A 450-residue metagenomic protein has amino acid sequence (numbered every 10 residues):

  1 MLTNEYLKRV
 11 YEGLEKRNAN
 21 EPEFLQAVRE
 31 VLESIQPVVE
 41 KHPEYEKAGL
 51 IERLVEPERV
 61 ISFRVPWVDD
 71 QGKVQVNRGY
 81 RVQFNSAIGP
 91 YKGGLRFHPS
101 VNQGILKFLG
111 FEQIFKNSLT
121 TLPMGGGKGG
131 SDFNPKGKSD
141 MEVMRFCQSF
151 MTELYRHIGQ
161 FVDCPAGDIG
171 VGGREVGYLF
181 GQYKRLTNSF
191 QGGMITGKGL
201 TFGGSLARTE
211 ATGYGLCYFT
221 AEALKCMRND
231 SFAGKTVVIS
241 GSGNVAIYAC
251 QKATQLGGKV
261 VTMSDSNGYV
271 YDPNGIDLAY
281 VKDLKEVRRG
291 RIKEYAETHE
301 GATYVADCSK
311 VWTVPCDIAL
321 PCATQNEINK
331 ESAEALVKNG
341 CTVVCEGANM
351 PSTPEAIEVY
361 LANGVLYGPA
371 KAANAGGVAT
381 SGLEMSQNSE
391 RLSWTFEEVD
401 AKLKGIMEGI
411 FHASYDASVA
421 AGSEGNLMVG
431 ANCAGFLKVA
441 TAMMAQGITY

Functional and structural regions predicted by a protein language model:
L2-A27, A223-L224, A335-Y450: Adenosine-phosphate binding glycine-rich loop
P22-L25, P43-A48, T121, I158-G167 (+4 more regions): Flexible, glycine/charged-enriched surface loops at secondary-structure junctions
E44-K73: Structured beta-strand/loop patches that form or line metal/cofactor-binding pockets in enzymes
H98, N117-A233: Glycine/serine-rich phosphate-binding loop and adjoining beta1-alpha1 elements at the start of nucleotide-handling
V162-A166, F190-M194, I239, T262-D265 (+5 more regions): General beta-strand structural signal in soluble alpha/beta enzymes
G199, G204-T313: Glycine-rich phosphate/diphosphate-binding loop of Rossmann-like nucleotide-binding domains
G268-Y367, A372: Rossmann-like adenosine-cofactor binding region
